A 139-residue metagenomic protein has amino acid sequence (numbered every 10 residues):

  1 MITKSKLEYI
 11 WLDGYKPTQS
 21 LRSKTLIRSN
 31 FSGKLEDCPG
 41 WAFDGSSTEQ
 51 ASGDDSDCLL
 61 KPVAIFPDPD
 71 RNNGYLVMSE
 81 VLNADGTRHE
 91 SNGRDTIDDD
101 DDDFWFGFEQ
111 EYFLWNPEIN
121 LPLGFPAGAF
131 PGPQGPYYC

Functional and structural regions predicted by a protein language model:
M1-C139: Glycine-rich, acidic/polar active-site loops that bind/position phosphate-bearing ligands
